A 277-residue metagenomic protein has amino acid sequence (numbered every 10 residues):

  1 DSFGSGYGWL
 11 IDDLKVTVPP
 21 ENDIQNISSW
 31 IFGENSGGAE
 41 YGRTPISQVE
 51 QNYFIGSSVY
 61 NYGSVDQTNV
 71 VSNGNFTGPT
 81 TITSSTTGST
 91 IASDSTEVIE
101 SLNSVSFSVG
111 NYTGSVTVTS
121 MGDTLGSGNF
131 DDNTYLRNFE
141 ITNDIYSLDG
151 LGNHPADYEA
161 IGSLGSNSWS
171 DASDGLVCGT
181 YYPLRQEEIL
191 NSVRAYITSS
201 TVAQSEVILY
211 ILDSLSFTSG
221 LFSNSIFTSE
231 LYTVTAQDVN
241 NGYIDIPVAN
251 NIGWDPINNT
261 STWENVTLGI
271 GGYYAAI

Functional and structural regions predicted by a protein language model:
D1-S5, L14, I55-V59, V116 (+2 more regions): Extracellular beta-strand-rich recognition modules
S2-P19, G128-F130: Extracellular carbohydrate recognition
I24-G56, D132-S219: Beta-sheet-rich sandwich/jelly-roll-like modules and their strand-loop junctions
P45, S58-V65: Asparagine-centered strand-capping/turn motif at beta-strand->loop junctions
Y53, G110-G114, G272-Y274: Exposed beta-strand face motif in extracellular beta-rich ectodomains
P79-T113: Intrinsically disordered, low-complexity Pro/Gly/Ser/Thr-rich segments with frequent PxxP/GP/PP motifs and embedded
T90-V98, S108, A203-I277: Aromatic- and Gly/Pro-enriched, solvent-exposed loop/edge beta-strand patches characteristic of beta-rich domains
V105-N143: Terminal connector regions
